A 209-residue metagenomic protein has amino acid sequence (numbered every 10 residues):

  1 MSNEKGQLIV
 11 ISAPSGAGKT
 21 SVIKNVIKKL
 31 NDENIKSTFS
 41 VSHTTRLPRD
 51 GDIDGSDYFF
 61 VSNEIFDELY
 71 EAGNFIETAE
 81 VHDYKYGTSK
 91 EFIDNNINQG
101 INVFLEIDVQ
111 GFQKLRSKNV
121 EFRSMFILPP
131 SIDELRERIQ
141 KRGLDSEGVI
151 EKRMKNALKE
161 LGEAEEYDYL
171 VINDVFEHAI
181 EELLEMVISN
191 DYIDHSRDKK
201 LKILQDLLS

Functional and structural regions predicted by a protein language model:
S2, L144-D145, K159-S209: NTP-dependent small-molecule kinase module
E4-I9: Pre-Walker A (Motif I) flank of P-loop NTPase domains
S12-P14: P-loop (Walker A) phosphate-binding loop of NTP-binding proteins
K19: Conserved lysine of the Walker
V22-I23: Post-Walker A alpha-helix
K28-T38: Post-Walker A helix-loop "phosphate-sensing" segment adjacent to the P-loop in P-loop NTPases
S42-V103, V109-Q113: ATP-dependent small-molecule kinase phosphotransfer cores that center on conserved nucleotide phosphate-binding segments
V103-D108, S117-R142, I172-V175: Conserved phosphate-donor/acceptor-positioning beta-strand/loop module used by diverse small-molecule
